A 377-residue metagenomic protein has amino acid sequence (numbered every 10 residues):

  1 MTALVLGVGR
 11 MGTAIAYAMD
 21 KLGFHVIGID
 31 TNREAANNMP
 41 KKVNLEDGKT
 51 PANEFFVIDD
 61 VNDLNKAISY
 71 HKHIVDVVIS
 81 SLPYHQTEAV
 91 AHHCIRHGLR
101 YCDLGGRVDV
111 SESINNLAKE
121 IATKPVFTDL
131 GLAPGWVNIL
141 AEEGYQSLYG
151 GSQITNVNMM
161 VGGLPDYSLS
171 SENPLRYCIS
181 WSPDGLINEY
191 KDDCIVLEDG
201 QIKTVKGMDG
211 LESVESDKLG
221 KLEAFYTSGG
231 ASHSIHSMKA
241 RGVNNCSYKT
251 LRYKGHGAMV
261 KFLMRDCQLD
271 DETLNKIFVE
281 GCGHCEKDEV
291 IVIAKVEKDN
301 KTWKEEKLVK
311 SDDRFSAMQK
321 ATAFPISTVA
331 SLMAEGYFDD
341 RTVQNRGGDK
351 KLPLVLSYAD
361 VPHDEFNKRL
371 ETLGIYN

Functional and structural regions predicted by a protein language model:
A3-G7: Conserved N-terminal Rossmann-fold NAD(P)-binding element of oxidoreductases
M11: Hydrophobic/small residue at the entry helix of a nucleotide-binding pocket
N32-A35, V108: Helix N-cap at the beta1-alpha1 junction of Rossmann-like dinucleotide-binding domains, i.e., the first residues
L45-N62: Rossmann-fold cofactor-recognition segment
D59-K72: Conserved Rossmann-fold cofactor-binding substructure of NAD(P)-dependent oxidoreductases
P83, H93-S111: ADP-ribose/adenylate-binding Rossmann-like module
L104-F127: Rossmann-fold NAD(P)-binding glycine/threonine-rich loop
S147-N377: C-terminal catalytic/substrate-binding lobe primarily of soluble NAD(P)-dependent oxidoreductases
